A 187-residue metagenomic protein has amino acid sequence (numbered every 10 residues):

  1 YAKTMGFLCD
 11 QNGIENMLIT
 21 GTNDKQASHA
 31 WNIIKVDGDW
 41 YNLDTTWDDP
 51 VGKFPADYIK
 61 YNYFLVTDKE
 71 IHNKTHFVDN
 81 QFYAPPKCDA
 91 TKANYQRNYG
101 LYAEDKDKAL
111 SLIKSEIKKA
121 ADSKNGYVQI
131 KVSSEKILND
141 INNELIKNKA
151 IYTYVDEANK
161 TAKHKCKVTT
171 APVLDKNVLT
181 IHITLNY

Functional and structural regions predicted by a protein language model:
Y1-V66: Hydrophobic/aromatic-rich core segments of domains that either
V66-Y187: N-terminal accessory/pre-domain segments preceding catalytic cores
